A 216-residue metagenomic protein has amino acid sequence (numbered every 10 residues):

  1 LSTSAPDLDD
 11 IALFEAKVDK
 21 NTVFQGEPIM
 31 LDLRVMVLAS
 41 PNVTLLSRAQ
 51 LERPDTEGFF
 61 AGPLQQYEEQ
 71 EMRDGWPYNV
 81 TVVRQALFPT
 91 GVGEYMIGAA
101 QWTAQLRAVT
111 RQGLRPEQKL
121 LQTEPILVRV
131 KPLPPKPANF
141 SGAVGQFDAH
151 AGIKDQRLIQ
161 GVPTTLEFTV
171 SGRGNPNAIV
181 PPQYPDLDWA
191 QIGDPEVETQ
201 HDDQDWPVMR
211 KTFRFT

Functional and structural regions predicted by a protein language model:
L1-T216: Surface-exposed interaction/ligand-binding surfaces
